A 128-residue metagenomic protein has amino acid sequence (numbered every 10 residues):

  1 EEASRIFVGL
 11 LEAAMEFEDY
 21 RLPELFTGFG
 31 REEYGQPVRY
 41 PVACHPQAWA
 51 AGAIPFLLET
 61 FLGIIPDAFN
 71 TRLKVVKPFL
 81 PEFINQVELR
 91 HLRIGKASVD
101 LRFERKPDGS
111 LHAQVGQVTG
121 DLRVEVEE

Functional and structural regions predicted by a protein language model:
E1-E128: Non-catalytic C-terminal accessory modules of carbohydrate-active enzymes
